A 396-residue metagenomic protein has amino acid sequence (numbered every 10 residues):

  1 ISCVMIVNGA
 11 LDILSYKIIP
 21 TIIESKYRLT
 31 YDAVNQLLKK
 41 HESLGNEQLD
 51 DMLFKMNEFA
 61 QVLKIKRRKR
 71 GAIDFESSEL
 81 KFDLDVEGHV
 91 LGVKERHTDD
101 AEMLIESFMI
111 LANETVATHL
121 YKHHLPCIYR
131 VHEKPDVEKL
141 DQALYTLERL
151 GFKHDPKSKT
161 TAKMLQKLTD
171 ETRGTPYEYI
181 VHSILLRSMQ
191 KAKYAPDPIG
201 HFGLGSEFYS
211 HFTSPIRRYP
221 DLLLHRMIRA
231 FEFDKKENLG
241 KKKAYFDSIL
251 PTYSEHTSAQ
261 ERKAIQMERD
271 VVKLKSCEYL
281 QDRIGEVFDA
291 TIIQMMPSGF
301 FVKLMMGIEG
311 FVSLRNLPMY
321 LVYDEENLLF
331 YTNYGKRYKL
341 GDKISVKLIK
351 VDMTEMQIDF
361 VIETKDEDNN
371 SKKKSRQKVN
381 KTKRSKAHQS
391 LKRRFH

Functional and structural regions predicted by a protein language model:
I1-V322, G341, K347, D352-M356 (+1 more regions): Electropositive polyanion-binding surfaces
M319-K336: Surface-exposed acidic, glycine/proline-enriched linker/cap segments that occur as 15-30-residue helix-coil
F360-N369: Short, compositionally biased
